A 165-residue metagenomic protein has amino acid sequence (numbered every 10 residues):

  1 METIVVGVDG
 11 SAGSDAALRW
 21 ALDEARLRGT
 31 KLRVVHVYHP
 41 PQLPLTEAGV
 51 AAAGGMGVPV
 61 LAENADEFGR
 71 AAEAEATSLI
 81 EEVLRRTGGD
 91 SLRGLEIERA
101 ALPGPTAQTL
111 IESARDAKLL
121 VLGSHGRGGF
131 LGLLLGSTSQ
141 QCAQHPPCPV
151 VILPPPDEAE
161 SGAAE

Functional and structural regions predicted by a protein language model:
E2-A62, S113, A117, E165: Small/aliphatic-rich secondary-structure junction motif
T3, G13, L27, Q42 (+4 more regions): Structural beta-alpha unit
D9, H125, P154: Short glycine-/small-residue-rich Rossmann-like dinucleotide-binding loops
V35, E98-L102, V151: General small-molecule cofactor/ligand-binding pocket signal
G55-S78: A short acidic, glycine-rich active-site loop that binds or catalyzes chemistry on phosphate/adenosine moieties
L119-Q144, A159-A163: Glycine-rich, Arg-bearing micro-motifs that act as flexible, cationic patches
P147: A short alpha->beta transition loop at the rim of the catalytic pocket in nucleotide-sugar-dependent
V150-P156: Short, flexible loop segments at boundaries between secondary-structure elements
